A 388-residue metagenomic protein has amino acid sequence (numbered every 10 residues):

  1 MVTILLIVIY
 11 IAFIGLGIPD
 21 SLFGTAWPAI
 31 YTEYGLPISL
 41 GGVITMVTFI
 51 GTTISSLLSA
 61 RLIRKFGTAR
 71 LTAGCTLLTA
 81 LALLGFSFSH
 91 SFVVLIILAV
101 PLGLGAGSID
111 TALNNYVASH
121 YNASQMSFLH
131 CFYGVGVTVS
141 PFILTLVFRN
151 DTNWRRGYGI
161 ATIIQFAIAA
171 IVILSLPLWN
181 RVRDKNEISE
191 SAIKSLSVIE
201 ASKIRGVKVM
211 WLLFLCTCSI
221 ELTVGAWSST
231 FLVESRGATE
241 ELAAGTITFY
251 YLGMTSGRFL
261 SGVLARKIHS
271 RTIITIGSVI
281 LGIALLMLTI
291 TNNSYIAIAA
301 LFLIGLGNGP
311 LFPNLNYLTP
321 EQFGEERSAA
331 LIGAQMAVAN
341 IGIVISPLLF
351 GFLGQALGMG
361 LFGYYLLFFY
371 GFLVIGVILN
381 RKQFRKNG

Functional and structural regions predicted by a protein language model:
F23-G24, R205-T248, L252-T255: Extracytoplasmic gate region of multi-pass secondary transporters
I30-Y31, L62-I63, I143-T152, L232-V233 (+2 more regions): Interfacial helix-cap and linker-helix signal at transmembrane-aqueous boundaries of multi-pass secondary transporters
G35, G67, F88-V93, G237 (+2 more regions): Helix-breaking motifs and short loop linkers at transmembrane-helix boundaries and internal kinks in secondary membrane
I54-V93: Conserved MFS/SLC helix-loop-helix module at the cytosolic interface between two early adjacent transmembrane helices
S55-G67, G257-H269, G354-Q355: Helix-to-loop junctions at the C-terminal end of transmembrane segments in multipass secondary transporters
L98-F132: Cytoplasmic helix-loop-helix junction between adjacent transmembrane helices in 12-TM secondary transporters
L129-N180: Helix-loop-helix hairpin linking two adjacent transmembrane segments in secondary transporters
I268-L315: C-terminal transmembrane helical hairpin of 12-TM major facilitator-type secondary transporters
